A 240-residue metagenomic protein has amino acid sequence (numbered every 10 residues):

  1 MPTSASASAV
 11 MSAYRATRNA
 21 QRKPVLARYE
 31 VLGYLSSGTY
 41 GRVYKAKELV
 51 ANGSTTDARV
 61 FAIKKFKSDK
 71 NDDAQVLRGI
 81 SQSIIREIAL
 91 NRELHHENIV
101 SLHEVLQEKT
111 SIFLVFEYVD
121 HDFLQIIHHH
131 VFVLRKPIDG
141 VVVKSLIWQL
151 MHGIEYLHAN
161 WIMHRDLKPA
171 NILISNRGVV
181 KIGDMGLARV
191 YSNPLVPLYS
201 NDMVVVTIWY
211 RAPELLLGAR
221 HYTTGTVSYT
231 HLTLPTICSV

Functional and structural regions predicted by a protein language model:
L32-G38, V43: Protein kinase glycine-rich loop
Y44-K70: Glycine-rich ATP phosphate-binding loop
K65-L94: Conserved N-lobe beta3->alphaC-helix segment of eukaryotic protein kinase catalytic domains
V105: Activation-segment/catalytic-loop signature of the eukaryotic protein kinase fold
S111-D122: Conserved short submotifs of the Hanks-type protein kinase catalytic core that shape the nucleotide-binding pocket
L146-I147: Activation segment signature within eukaryotic-like protein kinase domains
Y229-T236: Conserved small/polar residues in nucleotide/adenosyl-binding loops
